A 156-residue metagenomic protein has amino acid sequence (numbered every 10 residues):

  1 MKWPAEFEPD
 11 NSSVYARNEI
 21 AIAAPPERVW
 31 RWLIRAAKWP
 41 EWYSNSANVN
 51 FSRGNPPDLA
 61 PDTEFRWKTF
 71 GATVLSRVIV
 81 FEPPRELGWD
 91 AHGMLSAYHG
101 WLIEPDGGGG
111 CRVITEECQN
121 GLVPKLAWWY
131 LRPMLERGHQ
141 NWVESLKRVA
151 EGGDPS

Functional and structural regions predicted by a protein language model:
M1-G54: Hydrophobic ligand-binding cavity/cleft-lining segments
R17, A37-T73, F81-E86: Short beta-edge strand/loop motif at the mouth of beta-sheet-based domains
N18-I20, L75-V80, Y98-P105: Hydrophobic/aromatic beta-strand elements that line small-molecule binding cavities or substrate pockets in beta-rich
P25, F70-A72, P83-P84, M94-L95 (+1 more regions): Short strand-connecting beta-turns/loops that link adjacent beta-strands
R28-L33, W39, F65, V78 (+3 more regions): Hydrophobic pocket/interface hotspot
N50-F51, K147-S156: Short, highly charged C-terminal tails/helix-capping segments
A91-R148: Beta-strand/loop substructures that line and gate deep hydrophobic ligand-binding cavities in soluble
